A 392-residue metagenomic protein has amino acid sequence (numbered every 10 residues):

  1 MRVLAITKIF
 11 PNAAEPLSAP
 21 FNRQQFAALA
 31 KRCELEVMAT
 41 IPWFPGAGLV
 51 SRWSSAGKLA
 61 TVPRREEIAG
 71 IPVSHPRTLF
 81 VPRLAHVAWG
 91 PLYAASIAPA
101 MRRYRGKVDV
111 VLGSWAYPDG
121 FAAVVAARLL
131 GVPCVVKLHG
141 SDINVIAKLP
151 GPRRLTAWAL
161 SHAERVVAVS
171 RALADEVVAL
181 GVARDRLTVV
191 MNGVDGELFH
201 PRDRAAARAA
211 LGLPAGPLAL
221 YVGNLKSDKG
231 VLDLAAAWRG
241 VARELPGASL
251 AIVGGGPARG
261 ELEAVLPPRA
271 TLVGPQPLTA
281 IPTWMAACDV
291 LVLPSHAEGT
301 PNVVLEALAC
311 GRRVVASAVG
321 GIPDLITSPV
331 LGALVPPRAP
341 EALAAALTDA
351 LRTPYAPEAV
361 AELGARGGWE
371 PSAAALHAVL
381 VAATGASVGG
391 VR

Functional and structural regions predicted by a protein language model:
M1-T61, E66-E67: N-terminal subdomain of nucleotide-sugar transferases
L4, L213-K229, A235-R239: Conserved donor-binding/catalytic core segment of Leloir-type glycosyltransferases
A147, V178, V194-A210: Acidic anion/phosphate-binding donor-loop and adjacent secondary structure in glycosyltransferase catalytic cores
A172, G193: Carbohydrate-associated surface elements
P275-Q276, T283-C288: Short alpha-helical donor nucleotide-sugar binding micro-motif in glycosyltransferases
P277, H296: Aromatic "clamp/platform" in nucleotide-sugar-dependent glycosyltransferases that forms part of the donor/acceptor
R313-A316: Short hydrophobic beta-strand element within catalytic cores of glycosyltransferases and related nucleotide-activated
S328-P329, A333-P340, D349-T353: Conserved acidic donor-binding segment of nucleotide-sugar-dependent glycosyltransferases
